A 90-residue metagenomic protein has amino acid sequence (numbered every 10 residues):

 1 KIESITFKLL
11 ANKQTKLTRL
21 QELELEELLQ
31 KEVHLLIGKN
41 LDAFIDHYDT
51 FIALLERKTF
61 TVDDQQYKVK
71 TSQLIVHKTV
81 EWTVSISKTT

Functional and structural regions predicted by a protein language model:
I2-K16: Acidic, glycine-rich low-complexity/disordered segments
T15-T61: Mature extracytoplasmic domains of secretory-pathway proteins
N40-A43, I52-T90: Beta-strand/loop-dominated core regions that host nucleotide or nucleotide-derived cofactor-binding catalytic loops
